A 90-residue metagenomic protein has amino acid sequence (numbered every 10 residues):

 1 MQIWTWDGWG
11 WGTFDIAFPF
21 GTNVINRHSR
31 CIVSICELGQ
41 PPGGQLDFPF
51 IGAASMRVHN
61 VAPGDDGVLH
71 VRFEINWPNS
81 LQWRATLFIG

Functional and structural regions predicted by a protein language model:
M1-R84, F88-G90: Extracellular attachment/recognition segments
